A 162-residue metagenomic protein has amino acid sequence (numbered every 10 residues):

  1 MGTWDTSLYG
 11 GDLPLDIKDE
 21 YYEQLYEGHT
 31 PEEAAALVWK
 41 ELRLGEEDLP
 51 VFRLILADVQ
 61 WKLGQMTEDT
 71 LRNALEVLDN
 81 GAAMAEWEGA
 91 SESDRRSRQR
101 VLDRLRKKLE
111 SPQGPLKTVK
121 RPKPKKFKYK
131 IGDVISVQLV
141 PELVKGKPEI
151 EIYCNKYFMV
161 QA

Functional and structural regions predicted by a protein language model:
M1-W39: Short terminal alpha-helical segments
G2, D16-I17, D48-K62, R95-D103: Amphipathic alpha-helical elements of HEAT/ARM-like alpha-solenoid repeat scaffolds that form extended
T6, D58-K62, P112, K120-R121: Mixed-charge, low-complexity intrinsically disordered regions
E20, Q24, A34-V38, T70-V77 (+3 more regions): Charge-rich, solvent-exposed alpha-helical interaction surfaces
A36-E92: Charged interaction/catalytic cores of defense and host-pathogen modules
S93-I131: Mixed-charge, Lys/Arg-rich low-complexity intrinsically disordered regions
K125-K145: Short coil-to-beta transition motif at edge beta-strands of beta-rich domains
V144-Q161: Short beta-strand-centered aromatic/proline hotspots
